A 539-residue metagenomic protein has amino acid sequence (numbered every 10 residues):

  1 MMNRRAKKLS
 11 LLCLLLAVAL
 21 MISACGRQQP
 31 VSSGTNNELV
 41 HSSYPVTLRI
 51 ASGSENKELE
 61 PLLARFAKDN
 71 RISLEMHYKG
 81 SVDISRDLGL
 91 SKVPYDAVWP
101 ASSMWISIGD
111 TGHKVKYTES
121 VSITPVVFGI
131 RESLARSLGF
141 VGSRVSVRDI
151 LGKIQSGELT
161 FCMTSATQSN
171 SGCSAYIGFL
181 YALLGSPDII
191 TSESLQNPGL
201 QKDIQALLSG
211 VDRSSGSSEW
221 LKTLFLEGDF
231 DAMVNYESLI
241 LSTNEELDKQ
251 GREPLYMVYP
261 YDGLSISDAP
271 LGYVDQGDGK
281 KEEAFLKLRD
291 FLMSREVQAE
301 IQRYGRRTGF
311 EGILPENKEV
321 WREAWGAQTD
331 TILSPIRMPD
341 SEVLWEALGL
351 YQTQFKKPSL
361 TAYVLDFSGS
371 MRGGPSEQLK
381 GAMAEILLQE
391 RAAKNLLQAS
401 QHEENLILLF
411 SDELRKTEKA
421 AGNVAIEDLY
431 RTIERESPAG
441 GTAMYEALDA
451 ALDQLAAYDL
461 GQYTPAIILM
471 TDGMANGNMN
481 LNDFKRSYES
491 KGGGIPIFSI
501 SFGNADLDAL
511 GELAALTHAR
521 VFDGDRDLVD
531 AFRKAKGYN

Functional and structural regions predicted by a protein language model:
R27-S33, G309-A362, G369-E377: Acidic, polar low-complexity linker/tail segments
G34-Q168: N-terminal segment of the mature folded domain
E119-F128, Q201-L207, S215, K249-G277 (+1 more regions): Periplasmic-binding protein-like
T167, F291-L314: Periplasmic-binding protein-like
S186-Y259: Ligand-binding pocket segment of bilobal, Venus flytrap-like solute-binding proteins
K356-K419, A447-L448, A466-M470, F502-A505: Von Willebrand factor
R415-T417, E427-P465, F498-A509, D530-A531: Von Willebrand factor
R435, T471-D523, R533-A535: VWA/integrin I-like adhesion module and closely mimicked acidic/polar interface patches used
